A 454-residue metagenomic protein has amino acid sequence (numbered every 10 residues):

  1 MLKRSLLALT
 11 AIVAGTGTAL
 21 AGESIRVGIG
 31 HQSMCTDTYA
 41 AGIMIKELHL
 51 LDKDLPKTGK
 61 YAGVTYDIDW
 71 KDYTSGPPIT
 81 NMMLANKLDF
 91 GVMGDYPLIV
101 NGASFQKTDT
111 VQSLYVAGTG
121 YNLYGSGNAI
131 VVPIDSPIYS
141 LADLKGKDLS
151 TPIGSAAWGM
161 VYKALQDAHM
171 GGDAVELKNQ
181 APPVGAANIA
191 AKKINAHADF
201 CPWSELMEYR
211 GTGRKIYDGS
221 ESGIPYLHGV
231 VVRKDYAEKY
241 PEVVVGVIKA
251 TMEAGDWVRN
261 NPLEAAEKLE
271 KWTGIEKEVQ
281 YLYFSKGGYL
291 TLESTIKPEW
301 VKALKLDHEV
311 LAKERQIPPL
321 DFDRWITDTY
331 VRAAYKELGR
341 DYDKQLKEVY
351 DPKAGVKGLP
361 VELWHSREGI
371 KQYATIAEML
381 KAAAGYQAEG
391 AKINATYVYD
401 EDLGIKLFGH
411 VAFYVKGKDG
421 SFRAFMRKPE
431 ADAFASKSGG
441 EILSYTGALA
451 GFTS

Functional and structural regions predicted by a protein language model:
M1-L6: Bacterial N-terminal signal peptides that target proteins for export
T16-A21: Sec/Tat signal peptide C-region and signal peptidase I cleavage site
G22-G171, E176-K178, N195, I224: Short, glycine-/small- and polar/acidic-enriched structural segments that line small-molecule recognition paths
T36, K239-P318: Secondary-structure end/capping motifs
I45, G127-I138, Y226-E242, V415-G417: A bilobed periplasmic-binding-protein/Venus flytrap-type ligand-binding module shared by bacterial periplasmic
Q106, L177, P182-W272, A377 (+2 more regions): Pocket-lining segment of extracytoplasmic ligand-binding domains
G229, R340-Q372, I376-S454: Intrinsically disordered, low-complexity linkers and terminal regions that flank or interleave Cys/His-based
L311-Y350: Conserved C-terminal helix/tail region of periplasmic/extracytoplasmic solute-binding proteins
